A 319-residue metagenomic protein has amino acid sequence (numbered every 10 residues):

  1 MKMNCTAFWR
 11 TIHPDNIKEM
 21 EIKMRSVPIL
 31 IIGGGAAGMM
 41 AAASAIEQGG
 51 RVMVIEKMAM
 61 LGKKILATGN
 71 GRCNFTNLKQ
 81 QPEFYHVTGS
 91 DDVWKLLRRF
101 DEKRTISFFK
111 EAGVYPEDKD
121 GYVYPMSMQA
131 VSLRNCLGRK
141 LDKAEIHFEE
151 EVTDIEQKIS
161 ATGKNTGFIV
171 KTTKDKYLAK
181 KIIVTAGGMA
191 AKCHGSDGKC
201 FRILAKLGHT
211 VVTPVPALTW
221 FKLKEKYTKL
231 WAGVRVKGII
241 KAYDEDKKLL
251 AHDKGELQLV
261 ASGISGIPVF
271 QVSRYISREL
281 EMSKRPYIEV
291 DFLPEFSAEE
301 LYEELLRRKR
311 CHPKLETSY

Functional and structural regions predicted by a protein language model:
K2-D15: N-terminal amphipathic/hydrophobic targeting modules at extreme N-termini, encompassing cleavable Sec/SRP-type signal
V27-V54: N-terminal Rossmann-like FAD-binding beta1-loop-alpha1 element of flavoenzymes
L30-I32, I55, V152, Y177-K192 (+2 more regions): Short hydrophobic core segments
I46-N70: Glycine-rich FAD pyrophosphate-binding loop
E47-Q48, M60, Q81, R98 (+4 more regions): Residue-level recognition of phosphate/Mg2+-coordinating polar/acidic sites in nucleotide-handling active sites
L66-R99: N-terminal glycine-rich dinucleotide-binding loop that anchors FAD/FMN and/or NAD(P) in oxidoreductases
R99-K181: Feature captures the FAD/FMN-dependent oxidoreductase FAD-binding
K181-Y227: Glycine-rich loop(s) and the adjacent beta-strand/alpha-helix scaffold that form part
